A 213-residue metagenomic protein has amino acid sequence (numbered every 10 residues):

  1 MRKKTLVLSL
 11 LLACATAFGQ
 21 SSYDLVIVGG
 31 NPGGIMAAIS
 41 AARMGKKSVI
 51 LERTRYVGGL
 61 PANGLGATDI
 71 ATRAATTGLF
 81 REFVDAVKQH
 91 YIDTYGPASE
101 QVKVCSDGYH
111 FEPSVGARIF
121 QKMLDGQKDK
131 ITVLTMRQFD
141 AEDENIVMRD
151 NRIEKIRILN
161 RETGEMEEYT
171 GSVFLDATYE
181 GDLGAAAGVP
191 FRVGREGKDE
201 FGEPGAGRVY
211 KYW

Functional and structural regions predicted by a protein language model:
K4-C14: Sec-dependent N-terminal signal peptides
Q20-N31: Beta1/beta-strand and adjacent pyrophosphate-binding region of the FAD-binding site in flavoprotein oxidoreductases
S21-Y23, T163-V173: Core beta-strand elements of the Rossmann-like FAD/NAD(P) dinucleotide-binding domain in flavoenzyme oxidoreductases
G34: N-terminal Rossmann-fold NAD(P) dinucleotide-binding loop
A38-S40, G59-N63, Y169, D182-P190 (+1 more regions): Short, solvent-exposed loop/turn and secondary-structure capping segments
S40, K46-K47, E52-V147, N151 (+2 more regions): Conserved N-terminal/central alpha/beta ligand/cofactor-binding core
E144-E168: Conserved beta-strand-loop-beta-strand element in the redox core of flavoprotein oxidoreductases
D176-W213: Glycine-rich loop(s) and the adjacent beta-strand/alpha-helix scaffold that form part
